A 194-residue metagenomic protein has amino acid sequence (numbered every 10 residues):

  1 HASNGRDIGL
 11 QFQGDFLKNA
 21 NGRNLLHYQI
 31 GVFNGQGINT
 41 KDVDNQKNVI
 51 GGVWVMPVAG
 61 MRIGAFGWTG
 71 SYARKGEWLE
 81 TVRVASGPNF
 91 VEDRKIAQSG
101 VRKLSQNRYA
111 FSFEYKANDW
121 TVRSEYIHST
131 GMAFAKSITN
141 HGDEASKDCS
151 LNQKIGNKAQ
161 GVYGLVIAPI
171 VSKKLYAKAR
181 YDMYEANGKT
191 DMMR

Functional and structural regions predicted by a protein language model:
H1-W54, E77-I96: Surface-exposed coil loops of outer-membrane beta-barrel proteins
R6, K18-N24, A59, N118-D119 (+1 more regions): Short coil turns and loop connectors of transmembrane beta-barrels in diderm outer membranes and organellar homologs
F33, V53, A59, I63-A65: Aromatic-enriched alpha-helical transmembrane segments of multi-pass intramembrane proteins
M61-R194: Outer-membrane beta-barrel pore domains
